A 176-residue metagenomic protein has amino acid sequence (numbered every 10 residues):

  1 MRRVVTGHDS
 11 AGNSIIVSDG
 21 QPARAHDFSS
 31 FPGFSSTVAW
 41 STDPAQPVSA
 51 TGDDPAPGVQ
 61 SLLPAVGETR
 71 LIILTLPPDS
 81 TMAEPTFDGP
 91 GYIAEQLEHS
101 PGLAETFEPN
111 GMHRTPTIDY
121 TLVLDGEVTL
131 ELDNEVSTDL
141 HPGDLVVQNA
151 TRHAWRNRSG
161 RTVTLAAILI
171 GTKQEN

Functional and structural regions predicted by a protein language model:
M1-P55, V59: N-terminal leader/capping segments at the start of a protein or of a new domain
S10, L124, D133, R158: Short, ordered coil/turn segments that flank beta-strands lining enzyme active or ligand-binding pockets
Q21-P22, R70-T115, N149-R152: Conserved short histidine dyad/triad with adjacent acidic residue
T75-P78, H113-L130, G171: Short, conserved beta-strand element in jelly-roll/cupin
D119-Y120, L145-A154, G160-N176: A short hydrophobic beta-strand segment most commonly corresponding to one strand of the jelly-roll/cupin
E127-T129, V136, A150-W155: Histidine-centered metal-chelating micro-motifs
N134-A150: Short acidic-glycine-tyrosine-enriched beta hairpin
